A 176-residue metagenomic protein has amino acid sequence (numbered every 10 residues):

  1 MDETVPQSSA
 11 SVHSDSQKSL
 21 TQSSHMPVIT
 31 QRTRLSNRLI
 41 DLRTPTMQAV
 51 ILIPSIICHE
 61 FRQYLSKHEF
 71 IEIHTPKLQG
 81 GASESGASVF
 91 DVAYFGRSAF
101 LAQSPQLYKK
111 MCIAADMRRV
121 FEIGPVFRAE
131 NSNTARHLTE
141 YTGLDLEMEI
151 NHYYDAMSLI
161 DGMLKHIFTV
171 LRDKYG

Functional and structural regions predicted by a protein language model:
M1-G176: Class II aminoacyl-tRNA synthetase catalytic cores and aaRS-like
